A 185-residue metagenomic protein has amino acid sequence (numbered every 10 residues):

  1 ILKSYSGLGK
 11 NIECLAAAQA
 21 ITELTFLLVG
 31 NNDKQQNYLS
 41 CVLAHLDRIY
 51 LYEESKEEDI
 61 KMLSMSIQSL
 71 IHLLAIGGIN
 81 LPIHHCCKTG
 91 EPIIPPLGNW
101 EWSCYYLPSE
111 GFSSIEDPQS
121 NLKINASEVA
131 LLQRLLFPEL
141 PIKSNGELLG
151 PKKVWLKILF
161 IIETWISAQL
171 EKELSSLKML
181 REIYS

Functional and structural regions predicted by a protein language model:
I1-S185: Non-catalytic alpha-helical scaffolds and adjoining flexible linkers that form interface surfaces for assembly
